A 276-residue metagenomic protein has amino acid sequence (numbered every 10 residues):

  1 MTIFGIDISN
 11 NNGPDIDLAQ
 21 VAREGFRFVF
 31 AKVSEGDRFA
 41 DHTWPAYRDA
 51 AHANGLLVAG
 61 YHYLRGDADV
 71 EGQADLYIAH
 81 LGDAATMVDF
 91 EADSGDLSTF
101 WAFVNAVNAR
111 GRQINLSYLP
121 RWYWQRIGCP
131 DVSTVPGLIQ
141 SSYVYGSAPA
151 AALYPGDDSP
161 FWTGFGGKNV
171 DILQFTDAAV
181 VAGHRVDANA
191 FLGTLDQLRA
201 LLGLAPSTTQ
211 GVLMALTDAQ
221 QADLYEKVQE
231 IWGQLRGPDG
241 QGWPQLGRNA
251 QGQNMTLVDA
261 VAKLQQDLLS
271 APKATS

Functional and structural regions predicted by a protein language model:
M1-A19, T134-M214: Functionally critical loop-and-helix segments that line ligand-binding/catalytic clefts of soluble enzyme domains
M1-S117, V135: Substrate-binding cleft of extracellular glycoside hydrolase catalytic domains
G36, G66, W122-Y123, V180: Positions that flank functional sites
A50, A102, G128-V132, G156-F161: Short, aromatic/basic amphipathic alpha-helical patches
V70-A74, L195, Y225-V228: Short, amphipathic alpha-helical "lid/cap" segments that border enzyme active or binding sites
E71, L97, I127-C129, A151: Short, well-ordered secondary-structure micro-motifs
R112-Q125, Q140: Aromatic-lined carbohydrate-recognition surfaces of secreted/lumenal glycan-active proteins
T209-T275: Heptad-repeat coiled-coil amphipathic alpha-helices that mediate oligomerization/assembly
